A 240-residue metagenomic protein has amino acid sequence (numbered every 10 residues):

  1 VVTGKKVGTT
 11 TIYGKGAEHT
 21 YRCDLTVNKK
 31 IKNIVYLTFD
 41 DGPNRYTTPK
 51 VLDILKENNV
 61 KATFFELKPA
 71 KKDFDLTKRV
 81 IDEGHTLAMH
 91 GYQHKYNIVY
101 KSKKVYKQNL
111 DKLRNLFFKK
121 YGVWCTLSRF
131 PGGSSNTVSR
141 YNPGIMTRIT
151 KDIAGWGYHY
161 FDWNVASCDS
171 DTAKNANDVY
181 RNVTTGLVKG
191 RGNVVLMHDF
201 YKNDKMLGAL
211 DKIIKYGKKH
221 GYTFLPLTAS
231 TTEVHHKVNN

Functional and structural regions predicted by a protein language model:
V1-K30: Extracytoplasmic soluble-region selector
G8, N44, K202: Short acidic, S/G/P-rich loop/turn micro-motifs used as interaction or catalytic elements
T26-W124, Y216, T232: Active-site beta->alpha N-cap acidic-glycine motif
K72, H94-L196, F200-T223, A229-S230 (+1 more regions): Catalytic domains of cell-wall/extracellular-matrix polysaccharide-remodeling enzymes, centered on de-N-acetylation
